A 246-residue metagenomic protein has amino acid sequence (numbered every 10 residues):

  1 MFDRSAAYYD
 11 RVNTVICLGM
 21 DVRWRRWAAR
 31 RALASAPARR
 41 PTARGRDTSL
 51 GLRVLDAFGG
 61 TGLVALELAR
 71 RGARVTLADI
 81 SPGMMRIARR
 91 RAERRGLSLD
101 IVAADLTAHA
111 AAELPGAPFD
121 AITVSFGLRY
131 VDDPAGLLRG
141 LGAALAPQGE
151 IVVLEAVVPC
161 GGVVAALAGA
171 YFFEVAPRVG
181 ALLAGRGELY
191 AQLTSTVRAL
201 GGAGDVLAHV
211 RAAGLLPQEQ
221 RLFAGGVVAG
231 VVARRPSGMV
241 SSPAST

Functional and structural regions predicted by a protein language model:
M1-Y8, F172: N-terminal, positively charged/glycine-rich alpha-helical extensions of SAM-dependent methyltransferases
Y8, C17-L50: Conserved alpha-helix/loop element of class I SAM-dependent methyltransferases that forms part of the SAM/SAH-binding
R53-A110: Class I SAM-dependent methyltransferase SAM/SAH-binding core
T107-I122: A short acidic, Gly/Pro-enriched loop at the edge of an enzyme's catalytic core that lines a small-molecule cofactor
D120-P134: A short SAM/SAH-binding and catalytic strip from SAM-dependent methyltransferases
A135-E150: A short glycine-rich, Lys/Arg-flanked "PGG" loop and its adjoining helix->strand segment in the class I
L154, V158-A213, E219-R221: C-terminal alpha-helical "lid/dimerization" subdomain adjacent to the S-adenosyl-L-methionine
A213-L216, R221-T246: Core SAM-dependent methyltransferase catalytic element
